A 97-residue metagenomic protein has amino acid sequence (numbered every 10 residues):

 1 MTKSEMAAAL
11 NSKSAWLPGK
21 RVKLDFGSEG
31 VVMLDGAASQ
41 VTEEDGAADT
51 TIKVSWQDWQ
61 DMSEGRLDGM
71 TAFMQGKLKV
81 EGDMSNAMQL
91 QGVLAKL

Functional and structural regions predicted by a protein language model:
M1-L97: Feature captures hydrophobic
